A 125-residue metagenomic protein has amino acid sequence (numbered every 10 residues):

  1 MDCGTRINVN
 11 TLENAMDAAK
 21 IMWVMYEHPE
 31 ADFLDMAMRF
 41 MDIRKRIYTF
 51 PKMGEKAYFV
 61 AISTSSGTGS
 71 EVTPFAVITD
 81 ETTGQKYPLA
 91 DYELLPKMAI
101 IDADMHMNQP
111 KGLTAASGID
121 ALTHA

Functional and structural regions predicted by a protein language model:
M1-F33: N-terminal small/polar loop signature for handling phosphorylated ligands or for N-terminal nucleophile
Y26-A125: A glycine/threonine-rich phosphate-anchoring loop and its flanking beta-alpha core in nucleotide/phosphate-binding
